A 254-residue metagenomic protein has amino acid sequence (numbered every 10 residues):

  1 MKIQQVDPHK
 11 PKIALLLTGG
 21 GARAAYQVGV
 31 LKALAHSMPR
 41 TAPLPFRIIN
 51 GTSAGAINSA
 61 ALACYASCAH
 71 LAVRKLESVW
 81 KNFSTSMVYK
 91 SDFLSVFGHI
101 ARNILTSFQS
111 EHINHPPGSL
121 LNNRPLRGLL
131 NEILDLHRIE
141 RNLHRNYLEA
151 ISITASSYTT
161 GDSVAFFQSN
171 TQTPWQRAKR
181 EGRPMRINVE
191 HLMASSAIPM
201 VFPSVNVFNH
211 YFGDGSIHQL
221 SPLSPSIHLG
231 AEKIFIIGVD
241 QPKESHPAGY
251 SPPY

Functional and structural regions predicted by a protein language model:
M1-V6: Non-catalytic, mobile gating and regulatory segments of ester bond hydrolases
P8-L16, G21-L120, R124, G128-L130 (+3 more regions): Patatin-like phospholipase
L34, Y65, A69, N206 (+3 more regions): Short amphipathic alpha-helical leader/targeting segments
A54, V239-P242: An acidic- and aromatic-residue-enriched active-site/binding cleft used to recognize and process polar
A61, G238-V239: Short secondary-structure boundary segments
F97-I237, E244: Active-site-adjacent alpha/beta core region of enzyme catalytic domains
A248-Y254: Acidic, Ser/Thr-rich peripheral helices and adjacent loops at domain boundaries
